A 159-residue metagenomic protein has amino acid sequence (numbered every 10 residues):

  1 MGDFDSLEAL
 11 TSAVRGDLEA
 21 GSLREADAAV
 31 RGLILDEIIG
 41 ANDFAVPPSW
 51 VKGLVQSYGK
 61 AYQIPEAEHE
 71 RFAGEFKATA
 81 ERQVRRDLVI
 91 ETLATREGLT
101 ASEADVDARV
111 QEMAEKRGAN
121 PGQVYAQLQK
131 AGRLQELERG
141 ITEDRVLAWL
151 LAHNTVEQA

Functional and structural regions predicted by a protein language model:
M1-A159: Extended, charged alpha-helical "arm"/coiled-coil substrate-binding scaffolds, typified by the C-terminal helical
